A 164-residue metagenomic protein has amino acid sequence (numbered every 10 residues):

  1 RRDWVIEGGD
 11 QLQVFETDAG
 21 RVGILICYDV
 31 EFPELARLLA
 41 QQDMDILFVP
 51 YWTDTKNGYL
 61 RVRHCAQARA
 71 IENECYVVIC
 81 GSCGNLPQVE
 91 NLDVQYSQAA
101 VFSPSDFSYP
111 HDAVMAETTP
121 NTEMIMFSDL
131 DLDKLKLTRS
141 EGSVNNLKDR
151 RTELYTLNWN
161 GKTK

Functional and structural regions predicted by a protein language model:
R1-I6, E123-L137: A short, polar/charged loop-to-alpha-helix boundary motif
R1-Q42, T55-A68, V144: Active-site catalytic loop in hydrolytic enzyme cores
D3-V5, E90-N91, L147-R150: Short Gly/Pro-enriched turn/cap motifs at secondary-structure boundaries
L12-V14, V101, I125-F127: Conserved hydrophobic/aromatic beta-strand scaffold that supports enzyme active sites
D18-A19, P104-F107, L130-K134: Short loop segments at secondary-structure junctions
E31-E123: CN hydrolase (nitrilase-like) catalytic-core segments centered on the catalytic cysteine and neighboring Lys/Glu
L130-K164: A short C-terminal boundary segment appended to hydrolase-like catalytic domains
